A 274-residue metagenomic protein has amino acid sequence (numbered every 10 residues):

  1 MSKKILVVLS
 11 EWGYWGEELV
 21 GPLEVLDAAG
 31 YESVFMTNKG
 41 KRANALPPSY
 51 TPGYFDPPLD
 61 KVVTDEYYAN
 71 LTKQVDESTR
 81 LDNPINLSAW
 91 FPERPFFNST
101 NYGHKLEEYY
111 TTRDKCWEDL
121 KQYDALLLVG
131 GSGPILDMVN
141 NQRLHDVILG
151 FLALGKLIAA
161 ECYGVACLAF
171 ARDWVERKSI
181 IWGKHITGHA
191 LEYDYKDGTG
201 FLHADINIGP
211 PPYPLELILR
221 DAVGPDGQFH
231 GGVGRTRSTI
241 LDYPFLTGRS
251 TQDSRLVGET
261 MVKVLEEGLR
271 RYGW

Functional and structural regions predicted by a protein language model:
M1-L154, C167-W274: Extended, subdomain-level signal for the structured scaffold at the beginning of enzyme domains
L157: Active-site cofactor/cluster-binding pocket
A160-V165: Short, thiol/selenol-centered motifs that function as redox-active sites or metal-ligating centers
